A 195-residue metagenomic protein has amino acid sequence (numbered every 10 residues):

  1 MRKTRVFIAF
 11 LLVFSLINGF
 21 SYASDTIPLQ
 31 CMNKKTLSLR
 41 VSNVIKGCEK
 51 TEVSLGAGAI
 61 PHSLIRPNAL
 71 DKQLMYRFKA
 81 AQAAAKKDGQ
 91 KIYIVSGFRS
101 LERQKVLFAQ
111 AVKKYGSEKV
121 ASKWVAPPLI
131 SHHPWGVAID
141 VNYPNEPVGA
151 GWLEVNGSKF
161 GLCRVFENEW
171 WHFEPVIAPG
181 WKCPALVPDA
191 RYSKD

Functional and structural regions predicted by a protein language model:
M1-I8: Bacterial N-terminal signal peptides that target proteins for export
I8-L16: Bacterial N-terminal signal peptides
L16-G97, L101-D195: Extracytoplasmic cell-surface/polysaccharide-interacting catalytic and binding patches
